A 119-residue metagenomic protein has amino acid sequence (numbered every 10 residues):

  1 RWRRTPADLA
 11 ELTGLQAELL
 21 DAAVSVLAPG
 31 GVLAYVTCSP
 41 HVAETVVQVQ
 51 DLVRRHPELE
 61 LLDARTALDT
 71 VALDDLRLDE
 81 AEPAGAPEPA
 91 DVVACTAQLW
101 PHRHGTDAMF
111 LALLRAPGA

Functional and structural regions predicted by a protein language model:
R1-D21, S39-E44, R55-L59: Mobile active-site "lid"/loop adjacent to the S-adenosyl-L-methionine
A22-G30: A structural motif corresponding to the C-terminal end of an alpha-helix and its immediate exit/capping segment
P29-A119: C-terminal catalytic and target-recognition region of SAM-dependent MTase-like enzymes, primarily methyltransferases
